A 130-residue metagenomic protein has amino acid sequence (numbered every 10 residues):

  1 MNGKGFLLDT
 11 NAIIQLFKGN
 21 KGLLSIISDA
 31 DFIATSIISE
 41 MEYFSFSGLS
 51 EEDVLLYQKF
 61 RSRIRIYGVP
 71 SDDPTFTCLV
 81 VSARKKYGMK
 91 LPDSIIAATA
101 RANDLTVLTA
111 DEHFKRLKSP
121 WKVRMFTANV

Functional and structural regions predicted by a protein language model:
N2-G5, G22-L108, R116-P120, R124-A128: PIN-domain endoribonuclease scaffold, especially VapC-family toxins
F6-A12: Asp-based phosphoryl-transfer active-site loop
A12-I14, K18, F114: Short, glycine/acidic-enriched loop or turn micro-motifs at the edges of active sites
